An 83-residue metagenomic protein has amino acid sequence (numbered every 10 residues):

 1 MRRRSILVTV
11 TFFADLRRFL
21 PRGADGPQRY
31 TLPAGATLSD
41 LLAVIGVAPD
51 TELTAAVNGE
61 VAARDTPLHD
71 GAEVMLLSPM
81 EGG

Functional and structural regions predicted by a protein language model:
M1-G82: Ubiquitin-like/PB1-type beta-grasp interaction modules and other compact soluble beta-rich domains
